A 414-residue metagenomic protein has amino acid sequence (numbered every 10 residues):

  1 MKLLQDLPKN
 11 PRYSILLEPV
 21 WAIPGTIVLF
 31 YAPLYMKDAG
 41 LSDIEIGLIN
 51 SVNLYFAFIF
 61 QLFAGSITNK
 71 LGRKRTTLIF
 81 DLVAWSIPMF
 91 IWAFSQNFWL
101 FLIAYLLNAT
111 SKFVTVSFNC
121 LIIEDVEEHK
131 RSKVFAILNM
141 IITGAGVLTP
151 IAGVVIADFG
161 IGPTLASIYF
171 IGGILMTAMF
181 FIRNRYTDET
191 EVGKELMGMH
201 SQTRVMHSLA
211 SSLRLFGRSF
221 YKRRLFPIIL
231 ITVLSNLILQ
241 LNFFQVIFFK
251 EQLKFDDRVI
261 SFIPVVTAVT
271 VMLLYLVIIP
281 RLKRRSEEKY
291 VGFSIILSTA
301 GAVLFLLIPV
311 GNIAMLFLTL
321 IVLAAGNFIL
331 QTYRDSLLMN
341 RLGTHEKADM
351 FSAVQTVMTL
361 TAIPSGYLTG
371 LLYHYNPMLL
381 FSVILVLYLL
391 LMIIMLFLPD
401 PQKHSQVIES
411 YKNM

Functional and structural regions predicted by a protein language model:
M1-P11, E189-I228, Y411-M414: Juxtamembrane intracellular "pre-TM" segments in multi-pass secondary transporters
K2-F58, R224-P264: Helix-loop boundary and gating motifs at the non-cytosolic
P19, P88, W99-V114, A314-I329: Hydrophobic core of transmembrane alpha-helices in multi-pass small-molecule transporters, especially MFS/SLC-type
F60-R73, A157, L274-E287, Y373: Helix-to-loop junctions at the C-terminal end of transmembrane segments in multipass secondary transporters
R75-F90, K289-L304: Structural signature of the two symmetry-related core transmembrane helices
L106-I142: Cytoplasmic helix-loop-helix junction between adjacent transmembrane helices in 12-TM secondary transporters
F113-V126, F328-L342: Intracellular juxtamembrane helix-capping segments at the cytosolic ends of symmetry-related transmembrane helices
G173-L196, M392-P399: C-terminal membrane-cytosol helix-exit motif in multi-pass small-molecule transporters
